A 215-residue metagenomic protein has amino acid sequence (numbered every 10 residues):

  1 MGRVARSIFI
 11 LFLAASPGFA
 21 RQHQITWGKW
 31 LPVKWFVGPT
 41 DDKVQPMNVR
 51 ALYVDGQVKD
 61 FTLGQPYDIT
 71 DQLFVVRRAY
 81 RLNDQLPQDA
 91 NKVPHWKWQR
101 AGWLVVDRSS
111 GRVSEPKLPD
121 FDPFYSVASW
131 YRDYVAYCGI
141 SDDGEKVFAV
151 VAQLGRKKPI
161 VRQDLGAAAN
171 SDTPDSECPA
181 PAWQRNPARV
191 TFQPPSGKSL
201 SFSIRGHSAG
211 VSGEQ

Functional and structural regions predicted by a protein language model:
G2-I10: Sec-dependent signal peptide recognition, specifically the positively charged N-region followed immediately by
A15-P17: N-terminal signal peptide c-region/cleavage motif recognized by signal peptidases
F19-W96: Terminal domain-start segments
G28-K59, K97-L118, F148-A167, L200-Q215: Surface-exposed loop/turn elements that mediate protein-protein interactions on large endomembrane-trafficking
Q65-T70, S126-Y134, P174-V190: Blade-terminus and WD-like Trp-Asp/Gly-His loop motifs, strongest in beta-propeller folds
R78-Y80, P94-K97, A136-D143, F192-G197: Beta-strand C-termini and the immediately following turn/loop, strongest in propeller blades
P119-Y125, G166-D172: Short coil/turn segments at the loop-to-beta-strand junctions that recur within blades of beta-propeller repeat folds
E177-Q215: Hydrophilic extracytoplasmic domains
